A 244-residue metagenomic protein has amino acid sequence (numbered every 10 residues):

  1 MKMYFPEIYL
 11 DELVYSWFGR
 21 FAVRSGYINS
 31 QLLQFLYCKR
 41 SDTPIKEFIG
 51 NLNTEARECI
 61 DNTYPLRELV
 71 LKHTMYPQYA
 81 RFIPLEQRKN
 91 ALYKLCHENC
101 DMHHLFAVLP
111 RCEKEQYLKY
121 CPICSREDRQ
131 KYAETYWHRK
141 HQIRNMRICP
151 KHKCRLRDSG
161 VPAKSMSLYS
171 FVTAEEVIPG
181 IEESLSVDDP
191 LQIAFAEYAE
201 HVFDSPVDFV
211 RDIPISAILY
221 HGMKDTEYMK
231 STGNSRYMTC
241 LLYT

Functional and structural regions predicted by a protein language model:
M1-L242: C-terminal accessory regions
